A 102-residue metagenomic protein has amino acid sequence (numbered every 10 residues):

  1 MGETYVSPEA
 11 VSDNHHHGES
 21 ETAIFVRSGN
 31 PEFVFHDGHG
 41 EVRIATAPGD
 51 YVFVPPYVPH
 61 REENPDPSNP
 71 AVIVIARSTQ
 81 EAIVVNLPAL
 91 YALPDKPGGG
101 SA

Functional and structural regions predicted by a protein language model:
M1-N14, S20, Q80: A short glycine-rich, His/Asp/Glu-containing loop-to-beta-strand
M1-Y5, A23, R43, Y51-F53 (+1 more regions): Conserved hydrophobic/aromatic beta-strand scaffold that supports enzyme active sites
T4, G40, R61-A102: Double-stranded beta-helix
S7-A10, G49, P55-Y57: Tight coil/turn sites that cap or link beta-strands
V11, S20-P48: A short beta-strand-loop-beta hairpin characteristic of the jelly-roll/cupin
D13-H15, F33-V34, V54, H60-P67: Short beta-strand His + acidic residue motifs that chelate non-heme Fe in jelly-roll/DSBH and cupin folds
S28-G29, H36-G38, P56-P59, A76-T79: Beta-hairpin (beta-strand-turn-beta-strand) motif
P48-Y51, Y91-A92: A short, sequence-level motif marking secondary-structure junctions
